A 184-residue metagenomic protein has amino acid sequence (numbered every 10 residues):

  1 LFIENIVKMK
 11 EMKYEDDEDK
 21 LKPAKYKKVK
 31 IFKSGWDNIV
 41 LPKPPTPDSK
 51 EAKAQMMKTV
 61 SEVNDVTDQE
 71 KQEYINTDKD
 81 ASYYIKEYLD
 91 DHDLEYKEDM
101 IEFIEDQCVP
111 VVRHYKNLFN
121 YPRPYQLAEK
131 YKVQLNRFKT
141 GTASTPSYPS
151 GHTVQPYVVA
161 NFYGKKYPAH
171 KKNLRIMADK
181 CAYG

Functional and structural regions predicted by a protein language model:
L1-G184: Hydrophobic alpha-helical bundle signature of multipass membrane enzymes
